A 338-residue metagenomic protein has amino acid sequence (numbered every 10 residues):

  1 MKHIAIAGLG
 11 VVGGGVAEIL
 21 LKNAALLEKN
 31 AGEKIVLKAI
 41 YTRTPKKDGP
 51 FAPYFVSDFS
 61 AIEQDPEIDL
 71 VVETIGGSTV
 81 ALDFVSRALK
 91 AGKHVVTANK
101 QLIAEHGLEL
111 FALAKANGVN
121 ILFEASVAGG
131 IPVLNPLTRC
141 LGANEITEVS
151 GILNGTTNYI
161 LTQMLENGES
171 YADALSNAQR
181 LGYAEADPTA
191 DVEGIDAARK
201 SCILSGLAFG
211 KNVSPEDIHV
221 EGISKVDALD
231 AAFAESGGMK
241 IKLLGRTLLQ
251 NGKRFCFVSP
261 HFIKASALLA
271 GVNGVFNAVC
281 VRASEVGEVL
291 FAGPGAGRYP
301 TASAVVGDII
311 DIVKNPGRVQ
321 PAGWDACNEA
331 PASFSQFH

Functional and structural regions predicted by a protein language model:
M1-A91: N-terminal glycine-/serine-/threonine-rich beta1-alpha1-beta2 phosphate-ribose binding loop of Rossmann-like
A7, E73-I75, A98, E105 (+1 more regions): Structural motif
A81-R87, A91, K100-T138: Rossmann-fold NAD(P)-binding glycine/threonine-rich loop
H94-V96: A short hydrophobic/small-residue beta-strand
R139-L204: Conserved anion/nucleotide-ligand pocket segment
L175-G271, F276-A278: Substrate-binding/catalytic subdomain of NAD(P)-dependent oxidoreductase enzymes
V289, G293-Y299: Glycine-rich phosphate/pyrophosphate-binding beta-alpha loops
A304, I309-H338: A conserved regulatory-domain signal marking ACT and ACT-like small-molecule sensing domains and adjacent regulatory
